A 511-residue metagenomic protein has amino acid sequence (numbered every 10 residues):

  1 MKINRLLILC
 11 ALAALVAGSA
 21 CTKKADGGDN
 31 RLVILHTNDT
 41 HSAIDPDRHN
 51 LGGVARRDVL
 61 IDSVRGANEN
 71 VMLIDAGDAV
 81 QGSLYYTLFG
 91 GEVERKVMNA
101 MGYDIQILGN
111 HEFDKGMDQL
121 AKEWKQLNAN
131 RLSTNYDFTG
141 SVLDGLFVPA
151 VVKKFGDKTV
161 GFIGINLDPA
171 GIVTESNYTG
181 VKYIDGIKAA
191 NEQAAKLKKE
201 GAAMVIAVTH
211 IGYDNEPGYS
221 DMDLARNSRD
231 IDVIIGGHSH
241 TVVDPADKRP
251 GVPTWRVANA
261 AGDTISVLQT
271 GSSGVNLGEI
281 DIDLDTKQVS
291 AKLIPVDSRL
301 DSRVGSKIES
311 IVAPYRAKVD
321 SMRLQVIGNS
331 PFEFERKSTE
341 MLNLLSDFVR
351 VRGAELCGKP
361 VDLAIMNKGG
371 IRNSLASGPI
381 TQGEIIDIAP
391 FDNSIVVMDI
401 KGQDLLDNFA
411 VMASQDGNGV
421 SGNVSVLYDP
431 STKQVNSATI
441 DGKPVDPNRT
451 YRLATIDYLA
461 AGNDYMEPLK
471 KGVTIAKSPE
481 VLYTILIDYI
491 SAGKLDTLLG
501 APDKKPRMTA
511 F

Functional and structural regions predicted by a protein language model:
M1-I8: Bacterial N-terminal signal peptides that target proteins for export
A17-A20: C-terminal motif of bacterial Sec signal peptides marking the signal peptidase cleavage site
T22-D297, M341, L345-F348, C357 (+4 more regions): Acidic, metal/ion-coordinating pockets
R31-V33, A43-G52, R56, N128-N135 (+4 more regions): Feature captures C-terminal
V54, G91, M117, G305-D320 (+3 more regions): Alpha-helix initiation and N-capping motif
I280, V289-I380: Hard-cation-handling environments
